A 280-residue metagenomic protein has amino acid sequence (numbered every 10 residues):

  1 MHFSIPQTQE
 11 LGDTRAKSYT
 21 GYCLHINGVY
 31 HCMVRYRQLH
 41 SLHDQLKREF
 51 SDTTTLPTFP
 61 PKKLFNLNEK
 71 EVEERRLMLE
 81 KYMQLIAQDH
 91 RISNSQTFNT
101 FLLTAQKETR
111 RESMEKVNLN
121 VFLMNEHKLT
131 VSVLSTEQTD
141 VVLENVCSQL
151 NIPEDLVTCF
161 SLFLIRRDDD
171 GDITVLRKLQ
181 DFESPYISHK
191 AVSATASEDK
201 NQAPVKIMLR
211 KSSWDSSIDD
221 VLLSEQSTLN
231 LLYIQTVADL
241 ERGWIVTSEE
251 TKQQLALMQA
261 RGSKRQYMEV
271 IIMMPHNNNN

Functional and structural regions predicted by a protein language model:
M1-N280: Intrinsically disordered, Pro/Ser/Thr-rich cytosolic linker and juxtamembrane tail regions that serve as
